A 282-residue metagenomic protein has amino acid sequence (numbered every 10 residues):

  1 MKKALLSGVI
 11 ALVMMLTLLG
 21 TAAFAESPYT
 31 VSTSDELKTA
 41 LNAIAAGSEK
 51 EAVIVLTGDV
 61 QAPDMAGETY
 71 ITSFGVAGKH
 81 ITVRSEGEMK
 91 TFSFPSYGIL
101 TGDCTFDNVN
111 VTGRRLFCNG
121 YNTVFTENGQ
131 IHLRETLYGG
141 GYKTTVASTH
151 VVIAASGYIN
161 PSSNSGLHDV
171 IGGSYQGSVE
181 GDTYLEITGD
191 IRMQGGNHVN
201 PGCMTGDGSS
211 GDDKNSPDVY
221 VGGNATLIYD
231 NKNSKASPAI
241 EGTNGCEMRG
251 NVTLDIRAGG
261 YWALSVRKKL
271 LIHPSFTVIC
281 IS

Functional and structural regions predicted by a protein language model:
M1-I10: Bacterial N-terminal signal peptides that target proteins for export
V9-L18: Bacterial N-terminal signal peptides
L18-P28: Sec-dependent signal peptide cleavage junction
S32-E36, E51-H80, G87-P95: N-terminal extracellular ligand-recognition/capping segment immediately after the signal peptide
T39, I44-E49: GGW-centered surface loops in extracellular recognition modules
N42, A66-S73, S93-G98, T112-N122 (+5 more regions): Extracellular beta-strand/beta-solenoid scaffold signature
V76-R115, P161-S163: Right-handed parallel beta-helix/beta-spiral solenoid domain characteristic of secreted/periplasmic
